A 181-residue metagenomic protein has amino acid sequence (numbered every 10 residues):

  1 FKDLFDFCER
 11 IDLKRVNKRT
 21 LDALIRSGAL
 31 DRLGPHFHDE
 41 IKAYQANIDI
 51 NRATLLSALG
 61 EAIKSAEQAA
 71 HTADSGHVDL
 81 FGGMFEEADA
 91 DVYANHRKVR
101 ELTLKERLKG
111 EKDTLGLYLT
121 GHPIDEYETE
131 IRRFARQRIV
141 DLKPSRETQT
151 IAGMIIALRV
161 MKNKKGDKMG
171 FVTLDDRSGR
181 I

Functional and structural regions predicted by a protein language model:
F1-P144: Sliding clamp-binding short linear motifs that recruit DNA-associated proteins to replication/repair hubs
K112, R146-T150, D167-M169: A general secondary-structure signal for short beta-strands and their flanking turns/coil in non-transmembrane regions
L119, I156, M169: Short, flexible micro-motifs
E147-R159, L174: OB-fold and OB-like beta-barrel modules that bind single-stranded nucleic acids
M161-I181: OB-fold (S1/OB) nucleic-acid-binding surfaces
